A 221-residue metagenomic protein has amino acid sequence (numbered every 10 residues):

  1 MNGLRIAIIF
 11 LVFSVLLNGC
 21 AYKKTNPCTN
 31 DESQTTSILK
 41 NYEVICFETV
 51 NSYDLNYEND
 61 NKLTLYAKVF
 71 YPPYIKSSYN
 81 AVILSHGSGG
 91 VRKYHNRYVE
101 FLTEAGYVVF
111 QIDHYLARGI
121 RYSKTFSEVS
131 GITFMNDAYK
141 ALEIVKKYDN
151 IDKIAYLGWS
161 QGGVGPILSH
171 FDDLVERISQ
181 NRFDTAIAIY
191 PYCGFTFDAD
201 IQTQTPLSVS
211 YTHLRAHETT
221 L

Functional and structural regions predicted by a protein language model:
T29-Y74: N-terminal cap/lid segment of alpha/beta-hydrolase-fold proteins
S78-Y79, G87-G119: Short substrate-entry loop that stabilizes the transition state in hydrolases
S127-Y148, L168: Alpha/beta-hydrolase active-site loop
N150-S160: Alpha/beta-hydrolase fold nucleophile elbow
G163-E176: Short glycine-enriched nucleophile-adjacent loop and the immediately C-terminal alpha-helix near the catalytic center
R177-P191: A conserved short beta-strand
V209-Y211: Short beta-strand/loop motif that positions the catalytic acidic residue of the alpha/beta-hydrolase fold
H213-L221: Single conserved hydrophobic/aromatic residue that forms the stacking wall/gate of nucleotide- or nucleobase-binding
